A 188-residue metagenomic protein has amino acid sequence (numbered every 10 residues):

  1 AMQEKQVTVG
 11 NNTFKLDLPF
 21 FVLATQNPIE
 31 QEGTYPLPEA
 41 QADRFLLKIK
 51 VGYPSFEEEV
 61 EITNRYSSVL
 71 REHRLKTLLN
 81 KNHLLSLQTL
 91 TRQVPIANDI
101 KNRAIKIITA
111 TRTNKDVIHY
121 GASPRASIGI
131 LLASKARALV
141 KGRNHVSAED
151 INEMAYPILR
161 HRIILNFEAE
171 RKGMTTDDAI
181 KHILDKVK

Functional and structural regions predicted by a protein language model:
M2-L79, L85-V94, K135-R137: Canonical AAA+ ATPase core
K5, K15, K48-K50, K76 (+9 more regions): Context-gated lysine
L23, E39-D43, L47, E57-R65 (+6 more regions): Solvent-exposed alpha-helical segments within well-ordered globular domains of core cellular machineries
Y53-E57, E61-R65, R71, R92-D99 (+1 more regions): Non-catalytic accessory segments flanking P-loop/AAA+ NTPase cores
R74-I130: Conserved AAA+ ATPase small/helical "lid" subdomain
R112-K188: C-terminal engagement/docking regions of AAA+ P-loop ATPases
